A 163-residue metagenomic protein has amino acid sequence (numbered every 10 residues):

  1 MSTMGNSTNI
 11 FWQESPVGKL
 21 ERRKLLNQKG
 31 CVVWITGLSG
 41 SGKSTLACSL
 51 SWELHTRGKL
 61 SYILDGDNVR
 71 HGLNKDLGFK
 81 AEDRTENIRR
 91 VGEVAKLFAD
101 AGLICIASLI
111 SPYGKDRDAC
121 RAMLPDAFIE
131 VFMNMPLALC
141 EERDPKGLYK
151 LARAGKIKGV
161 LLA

Functional and structural regions predicted by a protein language model:
M1-V33: Extreme N-terminal, non-catalytic leader segments that precede Walker-type/kinase nucleotide-binding cores
G30-V32, L60, I104-I106: Residue-level preference for the first positions of well-ordered beta-strands
S39: The conserved Walker
K43: Conserved lysine of the Walker
C48-K96, D100: Conserved substrate/cofactor phosphate-moiety recognition/catalytic segment in nucleotide-dependent phosphotransferases
K96-I104, R121-D126: Conserved catalytic network of the ASCE P-loop NTPase/AAA+ motor domain
I106-P112, M123-R143: Conserved phosphate-donor/acceptor-positioning beta-strand/loop module used by diverse small-molecule
N134-L137, E142-A163: Small-molecule kinase domains that catalyze NTP-dependent phosphoryl transfer to phosphate-bearing small molecules
